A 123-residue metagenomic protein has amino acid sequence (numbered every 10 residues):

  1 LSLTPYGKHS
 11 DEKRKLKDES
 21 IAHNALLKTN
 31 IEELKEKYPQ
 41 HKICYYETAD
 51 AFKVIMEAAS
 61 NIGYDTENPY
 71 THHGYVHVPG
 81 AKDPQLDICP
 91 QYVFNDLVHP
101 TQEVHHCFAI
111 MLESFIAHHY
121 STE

Functional and structural regions predicted by a protein language model:
P5-K17, I21, E33-E36, Q40-Q102: Mobile gating loops/cap/lid regions near enzyme active sites that modulate substrate access
S20, N24-L27, I31, F108 (+1 more regions): Hydrophobic, repeat-rich solenoid/adaptor surfaces of innate immune receptors and signaling proteins
K28-Y38, I116, Y120: Alpha-helix capping/termination and helix-coil
E103-E123: C-terminal helix/juxtamembrane-tail motif
